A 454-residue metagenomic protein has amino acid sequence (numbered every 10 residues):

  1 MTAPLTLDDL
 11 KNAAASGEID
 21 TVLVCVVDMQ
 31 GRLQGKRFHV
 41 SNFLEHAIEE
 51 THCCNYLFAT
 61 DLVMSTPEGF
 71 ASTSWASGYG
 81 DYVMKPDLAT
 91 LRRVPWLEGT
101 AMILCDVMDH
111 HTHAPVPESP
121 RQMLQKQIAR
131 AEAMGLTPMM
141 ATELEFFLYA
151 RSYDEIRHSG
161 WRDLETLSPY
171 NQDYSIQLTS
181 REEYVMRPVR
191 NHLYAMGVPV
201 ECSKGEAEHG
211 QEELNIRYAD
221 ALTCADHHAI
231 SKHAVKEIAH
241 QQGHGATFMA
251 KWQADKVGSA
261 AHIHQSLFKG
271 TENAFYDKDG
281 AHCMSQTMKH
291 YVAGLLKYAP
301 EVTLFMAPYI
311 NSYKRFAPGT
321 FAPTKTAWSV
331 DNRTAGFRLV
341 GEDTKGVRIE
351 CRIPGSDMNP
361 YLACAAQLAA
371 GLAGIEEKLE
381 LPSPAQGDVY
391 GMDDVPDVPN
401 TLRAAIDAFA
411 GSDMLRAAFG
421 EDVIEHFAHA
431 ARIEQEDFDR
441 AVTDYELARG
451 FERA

Functional and structural regions predicted by a protein language model:
M1-V200, C224, D397-A454: ATP/Mg2+-dependent ligation/transfer catalytic cores
P4-L5, I230, E237-H240, H244-G245 (+1 more regions): Catalytic-core signal marking the mid-to-C-terminal active-site face
D28-Q30, M108-A114, L178, Y218-C224 (+4 more regions): A generic structural motif
R92-G99, P138, S203-E208, K256 (+2 more regions): Short glycine/proline-enriched loop/turn "hinge" motifs that connect secondary-structure elements and lie
I103-D109, E212-Y218, Q265, C351: Short, hydrophobic beta-strand segments
M139-F147, S159-I176, M196-I216, A246-H264 (+1 more regions): Core alpha/beta catalytic barrel or barrel-like domain that forms the active/cofactor pocket in diverse metabolic
Q177-E182, M186-V200, L214-A221, K232-F248 (+1 more regions): Accessory "access/gating" subregions that flank catalytic or transport cores
Y218-I230, Q253-A254: Active-site neighborhood of thiol-dependent amide/isopeptide-bond enzymes
